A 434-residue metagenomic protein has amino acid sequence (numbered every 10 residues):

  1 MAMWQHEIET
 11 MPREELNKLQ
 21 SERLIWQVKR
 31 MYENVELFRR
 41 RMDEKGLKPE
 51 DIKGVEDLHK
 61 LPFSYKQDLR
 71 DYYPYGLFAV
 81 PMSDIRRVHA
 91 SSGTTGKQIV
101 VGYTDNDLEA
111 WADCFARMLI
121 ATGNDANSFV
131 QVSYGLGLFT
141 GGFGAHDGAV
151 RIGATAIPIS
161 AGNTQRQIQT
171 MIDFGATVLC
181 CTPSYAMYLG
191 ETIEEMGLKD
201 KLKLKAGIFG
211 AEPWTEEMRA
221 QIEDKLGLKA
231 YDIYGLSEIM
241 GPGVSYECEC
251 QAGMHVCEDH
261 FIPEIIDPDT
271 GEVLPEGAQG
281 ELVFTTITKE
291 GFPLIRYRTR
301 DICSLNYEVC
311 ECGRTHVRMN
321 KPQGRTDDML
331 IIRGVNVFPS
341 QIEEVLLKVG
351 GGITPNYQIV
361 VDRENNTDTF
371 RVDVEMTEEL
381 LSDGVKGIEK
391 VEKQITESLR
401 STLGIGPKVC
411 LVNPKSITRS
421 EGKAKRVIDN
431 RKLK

Functional and structural regions predicted by a protein language model:
M1-A90, T95-D113, R117-A121, L202 (+5 more regions): Nucleotide 5′-phosphate-binding alpha/beta core
M1-E7, S64-Y231, I239, G243-E249 (+4 more regions): Active-site phosphate/ATP/adenylate-binding loop shared across adenylate-forming ligases
G96, G197, T270-G271, G422: Detector for glycine-centered tight turns/loop "hinges" at secondary-structure junctions
I159, I233, I266, D362 (+1 more regions): Conserved beta-strand termini and adjacent loop/short-helix elements that scaffold enzyme active sites in alpha/beta
L179, T288-L403, G422: AMP-binding/adenylate-forming catalytic core of the ANL superfamily
T182, G210, T285, N306 (+2 more regions): Conserved residues at the C-terminal ends of beta-strands
L202, C257-H260, R325: Short, solvent-exposed loop/turn segments at the edges of secondary structure
W214-V309: Conserved AMP-binding/adenylate-forming
